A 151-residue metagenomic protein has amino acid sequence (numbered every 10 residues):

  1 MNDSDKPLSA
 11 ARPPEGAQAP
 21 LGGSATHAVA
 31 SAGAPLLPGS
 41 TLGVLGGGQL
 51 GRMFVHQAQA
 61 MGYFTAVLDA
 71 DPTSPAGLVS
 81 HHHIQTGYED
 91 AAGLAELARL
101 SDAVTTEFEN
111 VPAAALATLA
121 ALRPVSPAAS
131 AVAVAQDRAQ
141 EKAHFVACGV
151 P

Functional and structural regions predicted by a protein language model:
M1-A143: ATP-binding N-terminal substructure of ATP-dependent carboxylate-amine bond-forming enzymes
V146-P151: Rossmann-like NAD(P)H-binding beta-loop-alpha module
